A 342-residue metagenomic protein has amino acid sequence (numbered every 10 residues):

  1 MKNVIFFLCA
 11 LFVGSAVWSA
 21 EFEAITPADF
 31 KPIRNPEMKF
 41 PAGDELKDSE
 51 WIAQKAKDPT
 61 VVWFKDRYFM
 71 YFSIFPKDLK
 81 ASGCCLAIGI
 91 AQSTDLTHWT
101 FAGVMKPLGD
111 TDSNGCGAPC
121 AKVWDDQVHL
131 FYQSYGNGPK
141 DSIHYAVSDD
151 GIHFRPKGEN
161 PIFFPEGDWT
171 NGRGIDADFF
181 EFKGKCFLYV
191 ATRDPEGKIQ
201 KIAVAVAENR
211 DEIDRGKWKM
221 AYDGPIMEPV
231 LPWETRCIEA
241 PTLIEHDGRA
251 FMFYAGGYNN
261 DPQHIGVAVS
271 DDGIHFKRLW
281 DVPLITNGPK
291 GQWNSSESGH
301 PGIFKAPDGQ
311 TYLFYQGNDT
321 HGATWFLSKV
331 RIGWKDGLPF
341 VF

Functional and structural regions predicted by a protein language model:
M1-V4: Positively charged n-region of N-terminal signal peptides that target proteins for export
F6-S15: Bacterial N-terminal signal peptides
S19-F342: Carbohydrate-active catalytic/glycan-binding domains of CAZyme proteins, especially the secreted or lumenal ectodomains
